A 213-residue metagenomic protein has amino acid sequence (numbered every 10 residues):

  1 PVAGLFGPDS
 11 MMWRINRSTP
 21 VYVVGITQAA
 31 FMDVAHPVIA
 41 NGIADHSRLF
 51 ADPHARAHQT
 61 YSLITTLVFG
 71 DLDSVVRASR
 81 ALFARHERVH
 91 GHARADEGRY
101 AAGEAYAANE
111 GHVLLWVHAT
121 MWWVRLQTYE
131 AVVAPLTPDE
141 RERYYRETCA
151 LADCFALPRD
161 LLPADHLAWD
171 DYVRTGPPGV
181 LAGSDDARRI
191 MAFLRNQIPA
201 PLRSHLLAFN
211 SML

Functional and structural regions predicted by a protein language model:
P1-L213: Mature, function-bearing regions of proteins
